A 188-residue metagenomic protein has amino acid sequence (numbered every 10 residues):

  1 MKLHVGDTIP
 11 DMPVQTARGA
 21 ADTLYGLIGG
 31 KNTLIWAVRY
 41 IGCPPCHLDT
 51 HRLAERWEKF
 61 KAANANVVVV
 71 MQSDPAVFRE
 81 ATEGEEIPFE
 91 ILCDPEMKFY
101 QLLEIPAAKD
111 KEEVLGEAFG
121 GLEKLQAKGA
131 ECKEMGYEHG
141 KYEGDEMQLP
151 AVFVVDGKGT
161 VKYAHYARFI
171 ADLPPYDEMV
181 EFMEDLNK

Functional and structural regions predicted by a protein language model:
M1-Y25: N-terminal "domain-start" segment that seeds a small globular fold
V5, G29-G30, A63, Q148: Residue-level preference for short coil/turn positions at secondary-structure junctions
I9-P10, L34, L149-A151: Short loop/turn microsegments at loop-to-beta-strand junctions
L24-L53: Short active-site neighborhood of thiol/selenol oxidoreductases, capturing the structured segment around
R39, Q72, G157: Cofactor-binding loop segments of dinucleotide-utilizing enzymes, especially the Rossmann-like FAD- and NAD(P)+-binding
L48-L102: Structural microenvironment flanking redox-active thiols in thiol-disulfide oxidoreductases
D94-A171: Thiol/selenol-based redox catalytic cores and closely related redox-interacting motifs
I170-L186: A short, polar/charged loop-to-alpha-helix boundary motif
